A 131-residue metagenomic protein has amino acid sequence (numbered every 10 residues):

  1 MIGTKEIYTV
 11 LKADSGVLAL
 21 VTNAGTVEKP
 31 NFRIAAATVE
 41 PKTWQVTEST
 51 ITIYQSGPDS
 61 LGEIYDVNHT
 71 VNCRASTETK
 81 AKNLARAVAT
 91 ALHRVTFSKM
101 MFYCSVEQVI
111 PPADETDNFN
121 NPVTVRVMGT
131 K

Functional and structural regions predicted by a protein language model:
M1-A13, Y54-D66, M100-K131: Short, charged interaction patches at domain edges and termini
M1-P58, T79: Small/polar-rich, solvent-exposed N-terminal microdomains that initiate assembly or binding
G16, A89-S98: A common structural junction motif
L18-A19, H69, K99: Residue-level detector of short coil/turn "hinge" positions at structural boundaries
T26, T43-Q45, E63, S98 (+1 more regions): A generic structural signal for short, solvent-exposed coil/turn residues that cap or connect secondary-structure
T70-A91: Mid-chain, well-packed structural core segment of small domains
T79-L84, S98-M101, T130: Short, surface-exposed, polar/charged, turn-prone segments marking secondary-structure boundaries
